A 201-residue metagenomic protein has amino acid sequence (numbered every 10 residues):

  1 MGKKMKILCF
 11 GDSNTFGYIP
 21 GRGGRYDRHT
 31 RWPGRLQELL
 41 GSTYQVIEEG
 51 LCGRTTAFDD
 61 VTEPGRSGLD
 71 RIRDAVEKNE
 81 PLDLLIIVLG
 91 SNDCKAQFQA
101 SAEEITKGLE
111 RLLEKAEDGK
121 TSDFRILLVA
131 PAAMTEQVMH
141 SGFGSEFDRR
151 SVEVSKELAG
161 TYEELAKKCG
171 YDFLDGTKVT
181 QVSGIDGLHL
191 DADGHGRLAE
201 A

Functional and structural regions predicted by a protein language model:
M1-L51, A57-T62, D74-N79, L85 (+1 more regions): Serine-esterase "nucleophile elbow" of acetyl-processing enzymes
G2-K3, R66-A201: Alpha-helical cap/lid subdomain in secreted, periplasmic, or secretory-pathway luminal O-acyl-processing enzymes
T15-F16, G53, D93, Q181: Active-site micro-motifs of SAM-dependent methyltransferase domains
E48-G53, G176-T180: Acidic carboxylate-rich catalytic motifs and surrounding loops in phosphoryl-/glycosyl-chemistry enzymes
